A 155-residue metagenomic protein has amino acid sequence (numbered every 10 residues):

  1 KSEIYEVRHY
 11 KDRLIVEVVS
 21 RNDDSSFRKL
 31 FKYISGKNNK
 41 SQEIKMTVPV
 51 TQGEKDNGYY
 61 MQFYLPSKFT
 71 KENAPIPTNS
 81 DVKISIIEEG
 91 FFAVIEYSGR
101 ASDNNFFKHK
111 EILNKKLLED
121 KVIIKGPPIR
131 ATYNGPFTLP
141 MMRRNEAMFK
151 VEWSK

Functional and structural regions predicted by a protein language model:
K1-K155: A solvent-exposed interaction/effector surface
